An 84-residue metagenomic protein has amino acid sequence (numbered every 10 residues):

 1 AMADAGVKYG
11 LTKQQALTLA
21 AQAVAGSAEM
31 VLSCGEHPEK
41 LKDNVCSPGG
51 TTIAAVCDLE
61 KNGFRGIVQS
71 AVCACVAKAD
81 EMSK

Functional and structural regions predicted by a protein language model:
A1-T18: Anionic-ligand binding region
L17-K84: NAD(P)-dependent Rossmann-like dehydrogenase/reductase catalytic/cofactor-binding core
